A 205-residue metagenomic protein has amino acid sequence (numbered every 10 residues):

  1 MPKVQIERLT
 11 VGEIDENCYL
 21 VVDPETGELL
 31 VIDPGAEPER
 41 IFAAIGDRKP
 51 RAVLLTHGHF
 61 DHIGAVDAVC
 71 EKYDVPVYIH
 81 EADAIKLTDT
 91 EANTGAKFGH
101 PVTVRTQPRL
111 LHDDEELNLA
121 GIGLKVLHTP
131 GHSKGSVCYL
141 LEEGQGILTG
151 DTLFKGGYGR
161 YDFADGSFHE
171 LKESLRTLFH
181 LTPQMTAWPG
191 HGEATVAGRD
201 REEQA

Functional and structural regions predicted by a protein language model:
P2-R48, C138-G150: Conserved beta-strand hairpin/beta-sheet module of binuclear metal-dependent hydrolase folds, prominently
R8-L9, L20, E115-L141: Core dinuclear metal-dependent hydrolase active-site scaffold
V31-I32, R51-G58, V77-H80, H128-G131 (+2 more regions): Active-site neighborhood of phospho(di)ester-bond hydrolases with catalytic His/Asp-centered motifs
A36-I122, E203: Active-site HxH/HxHxD metal-binding segment of metal-dependent hydrolases
E37-E39, H59-G64, I85-L87, K134-S136 (+2 more regions): Active-site environment of divalent metal-dependent phosphoester hydrolases
A96, H100-V102, G156-D165, R201-A205: Active-site-proximal segments of metal-dependent phosphoesterases and phosphodiesterases across multiple
L140, G146, E170-A205: Divalent-metal (often Zn2+) His-rich catalytic cores of metallo-beta-lactamase-fold enzymes
L141-T149, L153-K155, R160-H169: Flexible, gly/pro- and Lys/Arg-enriched active-site loops
